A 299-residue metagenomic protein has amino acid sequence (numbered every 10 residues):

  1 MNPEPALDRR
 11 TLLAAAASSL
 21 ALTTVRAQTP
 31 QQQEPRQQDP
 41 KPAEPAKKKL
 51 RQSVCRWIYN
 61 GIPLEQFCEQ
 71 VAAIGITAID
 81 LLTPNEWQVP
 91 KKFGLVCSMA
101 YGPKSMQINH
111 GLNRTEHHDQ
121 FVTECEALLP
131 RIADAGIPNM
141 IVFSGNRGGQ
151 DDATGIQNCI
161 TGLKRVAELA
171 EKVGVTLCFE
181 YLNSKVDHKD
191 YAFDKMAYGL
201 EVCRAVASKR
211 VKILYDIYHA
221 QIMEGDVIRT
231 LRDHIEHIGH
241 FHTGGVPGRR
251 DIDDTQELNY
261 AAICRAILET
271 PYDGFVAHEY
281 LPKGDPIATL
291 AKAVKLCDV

Functional and structural regions predicted by a protein language model:
N2-R51, R56-A72, G136-P138, F193-Y215 (+1 more regions): Histidine-acidic metal/acid-base catalytic patches
A15-L22, E44, G111-K212, I222: Active-site acidic/histidine proton-transfer and metal-coordination neighborhood in alpha/beta enzyme cores
I58-N60, T83-N85, P103-S105, N146-G148 (+4 more regions): Active-site-proximal loop/turn and secondary-structure-junction residues that shape catalytic pockets, frequently
F67-E86: Catalytic domains of carbohydrate-active enzymes, especially glycoside hydrolases
Q88-Y101: Short acidic, glycine/proline-enriched helix-loop-strand junctions
